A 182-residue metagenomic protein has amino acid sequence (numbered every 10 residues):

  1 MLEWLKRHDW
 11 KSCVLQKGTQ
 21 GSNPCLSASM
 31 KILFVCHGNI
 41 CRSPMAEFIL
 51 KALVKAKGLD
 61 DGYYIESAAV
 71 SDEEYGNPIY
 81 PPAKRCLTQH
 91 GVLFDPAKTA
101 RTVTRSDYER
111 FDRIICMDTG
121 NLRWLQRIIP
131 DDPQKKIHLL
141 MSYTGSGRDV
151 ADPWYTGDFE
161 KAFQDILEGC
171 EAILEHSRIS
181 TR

Functional and structural regions predicted by a protein language model:
M1-E3, G18-G21: Short, positively charged low-complexity motifs
P24, P44, P78, A151-P153: Proline-centered helix-kink/hinge sites
M30-R110, E175-R182: Conserved active-site segments centered on acidic
S43, D118-T119: Helix N-cap/beta->alpha junction signal
D107, R113, T119-R182: Phosphate-binding/catalytic loops
